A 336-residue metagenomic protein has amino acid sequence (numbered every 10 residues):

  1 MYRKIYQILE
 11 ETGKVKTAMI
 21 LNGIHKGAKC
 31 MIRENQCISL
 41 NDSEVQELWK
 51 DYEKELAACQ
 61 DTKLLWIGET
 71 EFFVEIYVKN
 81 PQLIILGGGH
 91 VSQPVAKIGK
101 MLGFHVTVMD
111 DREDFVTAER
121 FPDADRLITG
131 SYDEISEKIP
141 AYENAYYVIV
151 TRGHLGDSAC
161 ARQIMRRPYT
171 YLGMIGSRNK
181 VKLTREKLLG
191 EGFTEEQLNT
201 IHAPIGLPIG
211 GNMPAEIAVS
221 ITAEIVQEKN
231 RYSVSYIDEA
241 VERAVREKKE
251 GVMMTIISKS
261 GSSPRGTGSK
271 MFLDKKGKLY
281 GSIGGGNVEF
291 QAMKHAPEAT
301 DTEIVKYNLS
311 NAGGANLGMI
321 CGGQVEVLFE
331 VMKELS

Functional and structural regions predicted by a protein language model:
M1-D111, A118-R120, Y142, K187-L189 (+1 more regions): Segments forming oxygen-rich coordination pockets for charged ligands
E44, D111-D114, S131-I135, G153 (+1 more regions): Short, acidic/turn-prone active-site loops that include or flank metal/cofactor- and phosphate-binding residues
S92-V95, L155-C160, K180-L183, R265: Short glycine/serine/threonine-rich phosphate/pyrophosphate-binding segments that cradle anionic phosphate groups
T107-M109, Y146-G153, R162-K187: ADP-ribose/adenylate-binding Rossmann-like module
E113-A118, G156-A159: Short, glycine/polar-rich helix-capping loops at beta-to-alpha or helix-loop-helix junctions that flank or form
D125-S131: Conserved SAM-binding strand-loop segment of SAM-dependent methyltransferases
D133-E143: Short amphipathic alpha-helix with an adjacent loop that forms part of the alpha/beta core around
I175-R243: Adenosine-phosphate binding glycine-rich loop
